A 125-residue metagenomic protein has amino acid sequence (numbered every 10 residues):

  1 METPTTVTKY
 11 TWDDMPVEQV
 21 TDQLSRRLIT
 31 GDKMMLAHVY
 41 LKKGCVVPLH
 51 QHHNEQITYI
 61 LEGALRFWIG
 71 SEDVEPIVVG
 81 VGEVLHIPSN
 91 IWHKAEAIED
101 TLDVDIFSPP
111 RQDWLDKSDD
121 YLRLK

Functional and structural regions predicted by a protein language model:
M1-K33, A37, D120-K125: A short, N-terminal "cap"/entry segment at the start of jelly-roll beta-barrel domains of the cupin/DSBH fold
V20-D22, A37-Q51: Conserved short histidine dyad/triad with adjacent acidic residue
A37, V46-V47, G63-W68, V84-L85: Short beta-strand segments in beta-sandwich/barrel cores
Y40-K42, H52-F67: Short, conserved beta-strand element in jelly-roll/cupin
L61-E62, G80-V81, E99: A cytosolic small-molecule/anion-sensing beta-strand core signal
D73-S89: Short acidic-glycine-tyrosine-enriched beta hairpin
S89-D113: Ligand-binding loop in jelly-roll beta-barrel domains
